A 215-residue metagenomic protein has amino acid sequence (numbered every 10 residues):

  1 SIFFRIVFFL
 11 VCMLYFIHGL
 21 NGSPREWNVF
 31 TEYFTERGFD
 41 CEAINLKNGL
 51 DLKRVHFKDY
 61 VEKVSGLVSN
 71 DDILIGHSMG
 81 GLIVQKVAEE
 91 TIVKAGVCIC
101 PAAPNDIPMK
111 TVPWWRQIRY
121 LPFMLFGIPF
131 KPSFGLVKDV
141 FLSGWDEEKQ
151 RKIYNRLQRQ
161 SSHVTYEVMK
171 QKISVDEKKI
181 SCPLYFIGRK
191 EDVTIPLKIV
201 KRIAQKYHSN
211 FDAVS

Functional and structural regions predicted by a protein language model:
L14-G49: Short, surface-exposed "cap/lid" segments of acyl-processing enzymes
G19-S23, S78, K190: Active-site glycine-rich loops that stabilize anionic/oxyanionic intermediates across multiple enzyme folds
K47-D72: Active-site loop/oxyanion-hole signature of alpha/beta-hydrolase fold enzymes
I75-G80, V84: Gly/Ala-rich beta-loop-alpha elbow adjacent to hydrolase catalytic centers
I92-G127, V164-K172: Flexible "cap/lid" loop of the alpha/beta hydrolase fold
I180, F186-G188: Short beta-strand/loop motif that positions the catalytic acidic residue of the alpha/beta-hydrolase fold
V193-I199: Conserved alpha/beta-hydrolase "acid-adjacent" motif
K201-S215: Catalytic histidine neighborhood in serine/cysteine hydrolases with alpha/beta-hydrolase-type architecture
